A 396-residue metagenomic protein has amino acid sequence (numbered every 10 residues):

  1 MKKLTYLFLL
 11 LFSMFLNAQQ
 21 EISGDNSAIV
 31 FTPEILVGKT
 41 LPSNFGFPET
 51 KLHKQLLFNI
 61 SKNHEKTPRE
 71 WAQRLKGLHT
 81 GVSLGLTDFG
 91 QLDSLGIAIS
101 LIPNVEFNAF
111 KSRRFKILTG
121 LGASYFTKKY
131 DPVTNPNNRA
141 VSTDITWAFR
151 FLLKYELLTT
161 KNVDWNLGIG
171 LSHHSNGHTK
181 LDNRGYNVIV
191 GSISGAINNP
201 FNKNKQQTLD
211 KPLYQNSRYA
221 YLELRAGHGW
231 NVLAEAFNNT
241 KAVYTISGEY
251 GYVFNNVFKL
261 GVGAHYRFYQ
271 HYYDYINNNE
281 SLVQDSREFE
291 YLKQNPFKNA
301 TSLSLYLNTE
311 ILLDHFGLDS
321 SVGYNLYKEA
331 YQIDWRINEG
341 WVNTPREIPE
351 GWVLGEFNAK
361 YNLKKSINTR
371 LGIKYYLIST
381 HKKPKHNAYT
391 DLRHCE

Functional and structural regions predicted by a protein language model:
Q19-K66, V190, P200-G251, E396: Short glycine/proline- and aromatic-enriched beta-strand/turn motifs that initiate or cap beta-hairpins
I22-S23, K51-L92, T240-G317: Glycine- and aromatic-enriched membrane insertion/assembly motifs of diderm outer-membrane and organelle channel
S27, T50-L56, K76, L95-L101 (+8 more regions): Residues that define the transmembrane beta-barrel architecture of outer-membrane proteins
P33, F58-H64, L101-F107, T119-A123 (+9 more regions): Residues on the lipid-exposed face of transmembrane beta-strands in outer-membrane beta-barrel proteins
I35-L41, K62-H64, L84-G90, A123-K129 (+8 more regions): Transmembrane beta-strands of outer-membrane beta-barrel pores
T67-E70, R113-F115, K161-W165, F201-N204 (+3 more regions): Repeated loop/turn-to-beta-strand initiation elements of outer-membrane beta-barrel proteins
F89-L92, K128-V133, N138-D144, R184 (+5 more regions): Extracellular/periplasm-exposed beta-strand and loop segments of Gram-negative cell-envelope proteins, dominated by
K154-N198, K211-P212, N362-E396: Predominantly the C-terminal beta-signal and adjacent terminal strand-loop region of outer-membrane beta-barrel
